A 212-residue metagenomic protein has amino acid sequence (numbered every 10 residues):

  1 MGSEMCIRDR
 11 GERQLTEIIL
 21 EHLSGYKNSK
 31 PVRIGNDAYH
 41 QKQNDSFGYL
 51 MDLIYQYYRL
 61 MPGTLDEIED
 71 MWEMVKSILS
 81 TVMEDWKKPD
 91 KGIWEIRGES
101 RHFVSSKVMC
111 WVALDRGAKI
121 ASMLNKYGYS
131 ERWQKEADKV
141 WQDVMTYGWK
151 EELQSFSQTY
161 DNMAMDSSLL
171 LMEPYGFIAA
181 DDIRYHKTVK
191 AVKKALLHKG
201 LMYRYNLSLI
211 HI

Functional and structural regions predicted by a protein language model:
M1-C6: Short, small-residue-biased leader/transition segments that mark boundaries at the very start of proteins
R8-Q41, S77-P89, A137-I210: Extended glycan-interaction surfaces of carbohydrate-active proteins
E21-M71: Substrate-binding cleft of carbohydrate-active enzyme catalytic domains
Q41-D52, D70-E73, R101-V112, M163-S167: Aromatic- and histidine-enriched alpha-helix N-cap/loop-to-helix transition segments that scaffold the rims
Y49-L65, M109-K126, L170-D181: Well-ordered alpha-helical scaffold segments within catalytic/enzyme domains
Y58, I68-S130: Aromatic-lined, polymer-binding surfaces characteristic of secreted/periplasmic polysaccharide-degrading enzymes
E131-K135: Short, charged, amphipathic alpha-helical segments
